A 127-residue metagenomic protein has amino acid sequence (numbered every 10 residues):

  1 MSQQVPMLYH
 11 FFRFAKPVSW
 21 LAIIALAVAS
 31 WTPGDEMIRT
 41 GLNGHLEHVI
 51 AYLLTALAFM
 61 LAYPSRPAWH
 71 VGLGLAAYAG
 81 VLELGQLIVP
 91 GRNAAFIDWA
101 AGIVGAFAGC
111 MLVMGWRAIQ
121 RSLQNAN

Functional and structural regions predicted by a protein language model:
M1-F59, L75: "…centered on the first transmembrane helix and the immediately adjacent amphipathic helix/loop
R13-P17, P64-V71, A95-F96: Membrane-helix interface segments
T32-P33, Y63-P64, P90-G91, R117: Short helix-capping/hinge motifs at transmembrane helix termini and TM-loop junctions
R39-H45, V81-F107: Interfacial helix-loop-helix junctions of multi-pass membrane proteins
A51-A68, A106-W116: Membrane-interfacial alpha-helical segments at the cytosolic side of multi-pass membrane proteins
A68-G80: Membrane-embedded alpha-helical segments that form the functional core of polytopic membrane enzymes, especially those
R121-N127: Short, charged juxtamembrane terminal tails flanking transmembrane helices
